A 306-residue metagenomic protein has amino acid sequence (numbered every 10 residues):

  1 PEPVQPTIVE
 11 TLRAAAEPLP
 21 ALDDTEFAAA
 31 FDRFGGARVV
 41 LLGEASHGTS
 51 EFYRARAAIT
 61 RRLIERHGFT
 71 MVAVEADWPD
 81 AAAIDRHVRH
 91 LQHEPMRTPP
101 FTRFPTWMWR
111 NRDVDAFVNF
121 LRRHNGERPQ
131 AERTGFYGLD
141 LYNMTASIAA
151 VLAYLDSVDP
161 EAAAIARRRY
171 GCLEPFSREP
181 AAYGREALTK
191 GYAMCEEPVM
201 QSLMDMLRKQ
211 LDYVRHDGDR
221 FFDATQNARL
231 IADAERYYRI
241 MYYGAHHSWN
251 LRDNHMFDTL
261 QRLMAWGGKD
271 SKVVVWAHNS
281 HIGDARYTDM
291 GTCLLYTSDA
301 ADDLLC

Functional and structural regions predicted by a protein language model:
E2-V40: N- or domain-start disorder-to-order transition segments that initiate the globular core
D24-M71, P79-D85: An N-terminal structural lobe/cap that precedes and organizes the functional/catalytic core across diverse proteins
A37-G43, T70-A73, L121, Y137 (+1 more regions): Beta-strand elements within well-structured catalytic alpha/beta cores of enzymes that handle phosphate/sulfate esters
H47-S50, P79-A82, N143-A146, S280-A285 (+1 more regions): Flexible loop/turn segments at secondary-structure boundaries
E75-A76, D85, H93-Y142, A146-S147: Long, well-ordered early-domain segments
D113-A116, E127-Y137, Y142-G244: Long, well-ordered, tryptophan-enriched scaffold segments
G218-S271, S280: Alpha/beta-hydrolase fold catalytic core
Y296-D303: Conserved small/polar residues in nucleotide/adenosyl-binding loops
